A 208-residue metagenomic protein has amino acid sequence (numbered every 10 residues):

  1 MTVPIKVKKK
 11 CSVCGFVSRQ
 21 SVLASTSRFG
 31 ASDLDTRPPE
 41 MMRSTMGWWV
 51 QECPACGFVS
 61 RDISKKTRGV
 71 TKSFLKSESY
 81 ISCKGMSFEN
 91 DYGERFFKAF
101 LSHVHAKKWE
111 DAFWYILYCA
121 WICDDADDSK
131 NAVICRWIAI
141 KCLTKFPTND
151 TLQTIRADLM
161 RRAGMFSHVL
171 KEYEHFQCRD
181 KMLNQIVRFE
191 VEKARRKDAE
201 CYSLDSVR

Functional and structural regions predicted by a protein language model:
M1-K76: N-terminal cysteine/histidine-rich coordination modules
P4-K9, V13, K197-R208: Terminal, non-catalytic domain-edge segments
C14, C53-C56, C83, C119 (+5 more regions): Generic recognition of cysteine residues
D33-L34, V191-R196: Short Pro/Gly-enriched beta-strand edge/turn motifs at strand-loop
V70-A126, P147-A163, F189, K193: Amphipathic alpha-helical repeat scaffolds of TPR domains
G93-H103, S129-T144, M165-D180, E200-R208: Alpha-helical repeat scaffolds
F166, N184-Q185, R195-R196: Alpha-helical assembly-interface signal, strongest on the long, hydrophobic N-terminal helix that forms
D180-L183, R188-E190: Electrostatic, structured charged patches in enzyme active sites and in nucleic-acid/phosphate-binding
